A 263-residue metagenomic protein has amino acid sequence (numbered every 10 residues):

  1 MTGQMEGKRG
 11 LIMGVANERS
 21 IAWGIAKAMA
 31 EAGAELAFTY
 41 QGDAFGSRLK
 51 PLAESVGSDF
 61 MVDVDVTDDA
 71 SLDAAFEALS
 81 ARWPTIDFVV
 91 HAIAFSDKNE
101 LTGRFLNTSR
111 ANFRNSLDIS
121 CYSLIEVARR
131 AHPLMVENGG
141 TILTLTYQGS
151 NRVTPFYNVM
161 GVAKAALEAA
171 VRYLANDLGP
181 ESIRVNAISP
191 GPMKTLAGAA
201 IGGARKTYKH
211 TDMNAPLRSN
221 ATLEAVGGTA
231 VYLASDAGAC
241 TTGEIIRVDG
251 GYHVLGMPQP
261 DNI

Functional and structural regions predicted by a protein language model:
T2-F38: Canonical Rossmann dinucleotide-binding motif of NAD(H)/NADP(H)-dependent dehydrogenases/reductases, specifically
I12, V90, L143-L145, V185-I188 (+3 more regions): Hydrophobic structural elements of the Rossmann-like NAD(P)H-binding subdomain that define the short-chain
G14-I21, A94-I125, R129, V136-P180 (+2 more regions): Catalytic loop of short-chain dehydrogenase/reductase
A30, P84, M135-E137, N176-E181 (+3 more regions): A short hydrophobic alpha-helix cap/turn motif
G33-L49: Conserved glycine-rich Rossmann-like NAD(P)H-binding loop of the short-chain dehydrogenase/reductase
K50, P180, P190-A215, L255-I263: A glycine/serine/threonine-rich, flexible loop-to-helix segment that serves as the NAD(P) cofactor-binding "lid"
V62-D73, E77-P84, H91-R114, P155-V159 (+2 more regions): Conserved mid-core segment of classical short-chain dehydrogenase/reductases
Y122, P180, A187-P190, R205-T241 (+1 more regions): C-terminal helical subdomain
